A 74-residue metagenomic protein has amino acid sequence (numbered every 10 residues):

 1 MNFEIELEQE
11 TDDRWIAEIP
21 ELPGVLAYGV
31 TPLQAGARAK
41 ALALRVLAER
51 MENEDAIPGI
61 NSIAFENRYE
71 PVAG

Functional and structural regions predicted by a protein language model:
M1-F3, L33, A37-G74: Short, charged, surface-exposed hinge/linker loops at domain edges that act as mobile lids or interdomain connectors
E8-L22: Short aromatic-glycine-(Arg/Gly/Cys) micro-motifs in beta-strand/loop hairpins
Q9, Y28, V46-E49: Generic detector of low-complexity/intrinsically disordered segments and short hydrophobic N-terminal stretches
E21-G24, G59: Hydrophobic residues in alpha-helical membrane-spanning segments
P23-Q34: A short, exposed loop/beta-hairpin motif centered on an aromatic-Gly-Thr core
